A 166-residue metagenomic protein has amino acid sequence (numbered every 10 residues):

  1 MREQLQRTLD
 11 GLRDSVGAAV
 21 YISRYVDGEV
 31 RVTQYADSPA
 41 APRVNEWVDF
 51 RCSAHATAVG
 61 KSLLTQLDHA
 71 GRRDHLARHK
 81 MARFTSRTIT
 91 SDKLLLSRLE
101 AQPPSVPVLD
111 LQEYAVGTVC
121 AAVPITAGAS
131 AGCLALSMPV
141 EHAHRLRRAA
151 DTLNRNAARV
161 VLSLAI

Functional and structural regions predicted by a protein language model:
M1-R78: Amphipathic alpha-helical effector-binding/dimerization core of metabolite-sensing transcriptional regulators
G17, R72, M81, P104-V108 (+1 more regions): Generic structural signal for secondary-structure transition and capping sites
G60, L64, D68, N154-A165: Short amphipathic alpha-helical signal-transduction/dimerization elements
H79-R83, S137: Alpha-helix C-capping/helix-to-loop hinge sites
F84-T85, V116: Intrinsically disordered, low-complexity polar/acidic regions
S86-T90: Glycine/GP-enriched mid-protein hinge/lid loop-to-helix segment characteristic of carbohydrate kinases
S91-R159: Extended hydrophobic
